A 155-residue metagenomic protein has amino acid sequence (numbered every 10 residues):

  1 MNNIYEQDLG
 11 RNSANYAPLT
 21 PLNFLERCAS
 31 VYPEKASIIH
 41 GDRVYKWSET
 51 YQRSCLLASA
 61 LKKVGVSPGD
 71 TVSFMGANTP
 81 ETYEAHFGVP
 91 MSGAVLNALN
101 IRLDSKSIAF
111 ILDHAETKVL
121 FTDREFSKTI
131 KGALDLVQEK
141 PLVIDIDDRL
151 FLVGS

Functional and structural regions predicted by a protein language model:
M1, F24-L25, K131-A133: Intrinsically disordered, low-complexity boundary segments flanking structured domains
M1-P18: Flexible, non-catalytic linker and terminal segments flanking ANL/adenylate-forming cores
I4, P68, V143-D145: Intrinsically disordered, low-complexity regulatory regions of eukaryotic regulatory proteins
G10-S13, K35, G93, A115: Residue-level detector of alpha-helix boundaries and kinks
R11-N15, H40, W47, A98 (+1 more regions): Short, flexible active-site loop motifs that bind/organize anionic cofactors or intermediates
Y16-A17, L22, E26, E34-T79 (+2 more regions): Conserved AMP-binding/adenylate-forming core of the ANL superfamily
K63-V64, F87, M91-S155: Structural core segment of the AMP-binding/adenylate-forming
